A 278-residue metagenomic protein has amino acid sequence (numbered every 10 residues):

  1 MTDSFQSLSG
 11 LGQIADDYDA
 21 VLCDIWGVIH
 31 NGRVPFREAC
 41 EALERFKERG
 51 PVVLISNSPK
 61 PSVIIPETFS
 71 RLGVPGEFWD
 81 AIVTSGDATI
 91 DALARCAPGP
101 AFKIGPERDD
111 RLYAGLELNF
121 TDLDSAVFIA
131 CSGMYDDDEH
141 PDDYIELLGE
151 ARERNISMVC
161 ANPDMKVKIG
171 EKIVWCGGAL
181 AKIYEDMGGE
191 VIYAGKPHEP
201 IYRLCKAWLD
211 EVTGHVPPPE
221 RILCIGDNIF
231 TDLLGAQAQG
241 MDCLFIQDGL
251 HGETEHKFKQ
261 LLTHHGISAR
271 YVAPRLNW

Functional and structural regions predicted by a protein language model:
T2-I25, N31-R45, S58, V63-V83 (+1 more regions): Asp-based, Mg2+/Mn2+-dependent phosphohydrolase catalytic module
G50: Conserved phosphoryl-transfer catalytic core
